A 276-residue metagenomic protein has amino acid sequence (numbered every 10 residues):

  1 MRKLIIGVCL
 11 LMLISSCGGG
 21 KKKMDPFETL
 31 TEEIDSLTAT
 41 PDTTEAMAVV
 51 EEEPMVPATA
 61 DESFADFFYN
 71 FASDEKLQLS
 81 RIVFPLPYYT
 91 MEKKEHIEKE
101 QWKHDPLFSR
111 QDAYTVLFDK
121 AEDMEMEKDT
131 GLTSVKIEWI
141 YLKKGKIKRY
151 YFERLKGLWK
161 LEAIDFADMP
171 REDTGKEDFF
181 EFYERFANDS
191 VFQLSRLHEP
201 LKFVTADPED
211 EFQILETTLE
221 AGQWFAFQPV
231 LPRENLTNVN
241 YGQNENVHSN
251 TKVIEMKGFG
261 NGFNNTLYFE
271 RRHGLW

Functional and structural regions predicted by a protein language model:
M1-S15: Sec-dependent bacterial lipoprotein signal peptides
C17-K21: Bacterial signal peptide processing site
D25-P57: Post-signal peptide N-terminal segment of mature Sec-exported envelope proteins
D35-S36, T43, E62, P106 (+2 more regions): Coil residues (strongly favoring Ser/Thr
A58-K76, K176-F192: Short, aromatic-enriched amphipathic alpha-helices that serve as compact interaction elements
P87-K146, E211-F263: Surface-exposed, charged secondary-structure patches
L142-D173, G262-W276: Short beta-strand edge/turn micro-motifs at domain boundaries
L158-L194, F203-I214: Surface-exposed beta-loop interaction hotspot
